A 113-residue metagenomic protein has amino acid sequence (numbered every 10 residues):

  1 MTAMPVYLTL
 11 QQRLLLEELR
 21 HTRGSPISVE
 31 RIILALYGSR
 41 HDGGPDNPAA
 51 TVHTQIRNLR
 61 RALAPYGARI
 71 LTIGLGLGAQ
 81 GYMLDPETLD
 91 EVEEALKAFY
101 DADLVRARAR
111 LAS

Functional and structural regions predicted by a protein language model:
M1, L34-G38, L75: Short linear capping/connector segments at secondary-structure termini
M1-R23: Short recognition helix of helix-turn-helix/winged-helix DNA-binding domains
T2-L10, G44, T51-L104: DNA-binding patch around the recognition helix
L15-V52: Positively charged, aromatic-enriched patches within helix-turn-helix-type DNA-binding elements, predominantly
D101-S113: Intrinsically disordered, low-complexity regulatory regions of nuclear DNA-binding proteins
